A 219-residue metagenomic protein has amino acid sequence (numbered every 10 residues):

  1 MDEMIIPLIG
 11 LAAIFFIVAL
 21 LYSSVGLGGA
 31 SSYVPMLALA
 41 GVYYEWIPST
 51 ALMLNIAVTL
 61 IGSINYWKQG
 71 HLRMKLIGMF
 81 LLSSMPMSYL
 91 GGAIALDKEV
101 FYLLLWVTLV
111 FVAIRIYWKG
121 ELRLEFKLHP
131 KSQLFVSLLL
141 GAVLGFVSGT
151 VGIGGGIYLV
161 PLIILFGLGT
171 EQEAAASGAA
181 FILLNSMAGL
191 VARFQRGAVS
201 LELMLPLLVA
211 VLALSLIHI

Functional and structural regions predicted by a protein language model:
M1-S23, V34-Y44, I61-V147, P161 (+2 more regions): Juxtamembrane transmembrane-helix boundary motif
V25-Y33, G152-L162: Transmembrane helix boundary and interhelical junction motifs in multipass membrane proteins
Y44-T50, L168-A179: Membrane-interface alpha-helices at helix entry/exit sites of multi-pass transporters
T50-N65: Transmembrane alpha-helices of multi-pass small-molecule transport proteins
A51-N55, G178, I182, L208: Short hydrophobic/aromatic, small-residue-rich stretches within specific transmembrane helices of secondary active
I56-T59, V110-A113, L183-S186: Small-residue-rich packing faces within the transmembrane alpha-helices of Major Facilitator Superfamily
G145-I153, G189: Hydrophobic alpha-helical transmembrane segments in multi-pass integral membrane proteins
